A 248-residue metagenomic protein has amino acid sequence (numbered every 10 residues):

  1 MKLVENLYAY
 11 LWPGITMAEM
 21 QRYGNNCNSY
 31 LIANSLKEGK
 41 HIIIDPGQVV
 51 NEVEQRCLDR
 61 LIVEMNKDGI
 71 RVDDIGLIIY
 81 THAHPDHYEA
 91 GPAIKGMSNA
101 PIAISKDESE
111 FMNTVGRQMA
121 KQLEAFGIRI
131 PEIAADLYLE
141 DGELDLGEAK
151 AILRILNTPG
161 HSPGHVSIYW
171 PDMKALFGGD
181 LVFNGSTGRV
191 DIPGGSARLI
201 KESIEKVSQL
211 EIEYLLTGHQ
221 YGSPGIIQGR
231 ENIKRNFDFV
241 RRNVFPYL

Functional and structural regions predicted by a protein language model:
K2-D68, S167-L181: Conserved beta-strand hairpin/beta-sheet module of binuclear metal-dependent hydrolase folds, prominently
L7-T16, L123-F126, E148-A151: Short Pro/Gly-enriched beta-strand edge/turn motifs at strand-loop
Y8-Y10, I79, A103, L137-L139 (+3 more regions): Hydrophobic/aromatic beta-strand patches that form the interior of the parallel beta-sheet core in alpha/beta enzyme
E19-R22, I133-D136, N157-P159: Short Gly/Pro-enriched turn/cap motifs at secondary-structure boundaries
R22, S35-L36, L144, T158-G160: Short polar/acidic secondary-structure junctions
L36, D68-D73, L146-A151, W170-P171 (+1 more regions): Glycine-rich phosphate-binding loop signature in dinucleotide/nucleotide-binding domains
H41, Q48-N51, Q55, Q118 (+1 more regions): Metallo-beta-lactamase
Q48-L144, N232-N243: Active-site HxH/HxHxD metal-binding segment of metal-dependent hydrolases
